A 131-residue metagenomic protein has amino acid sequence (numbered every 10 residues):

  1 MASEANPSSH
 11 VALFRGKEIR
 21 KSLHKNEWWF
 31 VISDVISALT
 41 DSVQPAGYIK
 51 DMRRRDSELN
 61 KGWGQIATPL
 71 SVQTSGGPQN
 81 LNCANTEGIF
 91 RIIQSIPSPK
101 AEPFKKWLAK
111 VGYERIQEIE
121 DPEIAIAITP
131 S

Functional and structural regions predicted by a protein language model:
M1-S131: An anion-engaging/catalytic patch
